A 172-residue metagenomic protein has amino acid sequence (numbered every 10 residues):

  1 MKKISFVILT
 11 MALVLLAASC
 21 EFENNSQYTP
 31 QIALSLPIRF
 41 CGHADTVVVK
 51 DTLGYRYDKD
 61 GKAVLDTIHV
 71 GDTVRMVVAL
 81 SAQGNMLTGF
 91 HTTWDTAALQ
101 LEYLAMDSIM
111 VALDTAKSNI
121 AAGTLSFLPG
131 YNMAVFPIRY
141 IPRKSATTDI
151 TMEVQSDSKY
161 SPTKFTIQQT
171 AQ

Functional and structural regions predicted by a protein language model:
M1-E21: Sec-dependent bacterial lipoprotein signal peptides
V14-A44: Bacterial Sec-dependent N-terminal signal peptides
D45-T46, D51-T52, G61, D66-T67 (+5 more regions): Coil residues (strongly favoring Ser/Thr
V74, A146-M152: Exposed beta-strand face motif in extracellular beta-rich ectodomains
V74-G84, I138-Y140: Aromatic/hydrophobic beta-strand junction motif of beta-rich domains
A116-P137: Aromatic sugar-binding surface patches on proteins that engage polysaccharides or sugar-phosphate polymers
G130, I141-T147: Surface-exposed, short loops/turns at beta-strand junctions within beta-sandwich domains
S161-Q172: C-terminal edge beta-strand
